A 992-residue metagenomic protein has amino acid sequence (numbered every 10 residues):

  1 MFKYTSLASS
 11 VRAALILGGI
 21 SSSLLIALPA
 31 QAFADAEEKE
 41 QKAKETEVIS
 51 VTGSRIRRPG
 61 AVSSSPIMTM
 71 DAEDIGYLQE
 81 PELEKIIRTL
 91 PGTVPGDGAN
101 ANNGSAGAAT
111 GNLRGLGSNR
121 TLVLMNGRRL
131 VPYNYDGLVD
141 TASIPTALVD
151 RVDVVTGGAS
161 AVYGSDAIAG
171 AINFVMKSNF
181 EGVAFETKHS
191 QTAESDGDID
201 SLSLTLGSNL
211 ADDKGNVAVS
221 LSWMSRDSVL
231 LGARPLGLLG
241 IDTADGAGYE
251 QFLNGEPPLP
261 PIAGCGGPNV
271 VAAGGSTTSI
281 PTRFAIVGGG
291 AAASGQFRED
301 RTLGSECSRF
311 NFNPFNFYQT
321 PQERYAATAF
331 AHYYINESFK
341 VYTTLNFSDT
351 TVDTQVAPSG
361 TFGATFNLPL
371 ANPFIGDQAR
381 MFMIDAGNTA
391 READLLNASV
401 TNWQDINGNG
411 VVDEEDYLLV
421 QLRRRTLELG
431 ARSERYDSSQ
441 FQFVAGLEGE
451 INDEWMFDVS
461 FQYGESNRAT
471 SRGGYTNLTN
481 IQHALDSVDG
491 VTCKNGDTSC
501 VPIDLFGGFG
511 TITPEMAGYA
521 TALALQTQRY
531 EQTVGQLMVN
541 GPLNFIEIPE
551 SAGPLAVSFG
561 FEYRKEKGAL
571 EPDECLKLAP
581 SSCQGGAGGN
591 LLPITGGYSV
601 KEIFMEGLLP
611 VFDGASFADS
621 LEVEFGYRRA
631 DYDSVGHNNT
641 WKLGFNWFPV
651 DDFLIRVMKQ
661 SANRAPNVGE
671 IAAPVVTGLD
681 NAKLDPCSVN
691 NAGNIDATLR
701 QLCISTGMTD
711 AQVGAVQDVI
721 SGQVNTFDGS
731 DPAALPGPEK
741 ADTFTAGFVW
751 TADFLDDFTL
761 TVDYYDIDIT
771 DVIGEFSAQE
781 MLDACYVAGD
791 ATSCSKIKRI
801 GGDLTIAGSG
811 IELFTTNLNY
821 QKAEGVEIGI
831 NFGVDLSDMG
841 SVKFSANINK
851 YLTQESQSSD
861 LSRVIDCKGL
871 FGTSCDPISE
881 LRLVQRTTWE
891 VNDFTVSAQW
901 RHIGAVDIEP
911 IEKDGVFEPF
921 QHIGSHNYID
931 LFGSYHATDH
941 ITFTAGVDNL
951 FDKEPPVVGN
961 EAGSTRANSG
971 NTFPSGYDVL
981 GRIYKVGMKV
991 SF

Functional and structural regions predicted by a protein language model:
F2-E80, E84-T89, S203, G207-S208 (+6 more regions): N-terminal Sec signal peptide and the immediately downstream disordered periplasmic leader that contains the TonB box
A43, N179-G182, S195, A211-K214 (+11 more regions): Short loop/turn motifs that connect adjacent beta-strands in outer-membrane beta-barrel proteins
K85-P95, A99-G107, S118, R128 (+12 more regions): Surface-exposed beta-strand-turn/loop segments characteristic of Gram-negative outer-membrane beta-barrels
G158, S178, H189-A193, L210-D212 (+18 more regions): Transmembrane beta-strands of outer-membrane beta-barrel pores
S471-N477, I481, L591-N691, L702 (+3 more regions): Structural signature of Gram-negative outer-membrane beta-barrels, strongest in the C-terminal barrel of TonB-dependent
V623, D757-P910: Gram-negative outer-membrane beta-barrel transporters
V668-L760, I811-V826, P877-E880, G976-G981: Outer-membrane beta-barrel signature, preferentially recognizing the C-terminal barrel domain of Gram-negative
L852-T853, R901-I911, S934-F992: C-terminal beta-signal and adjacent terminal beta-strands/loops of Gram-negative outer-membrane beta-barrel proteins
